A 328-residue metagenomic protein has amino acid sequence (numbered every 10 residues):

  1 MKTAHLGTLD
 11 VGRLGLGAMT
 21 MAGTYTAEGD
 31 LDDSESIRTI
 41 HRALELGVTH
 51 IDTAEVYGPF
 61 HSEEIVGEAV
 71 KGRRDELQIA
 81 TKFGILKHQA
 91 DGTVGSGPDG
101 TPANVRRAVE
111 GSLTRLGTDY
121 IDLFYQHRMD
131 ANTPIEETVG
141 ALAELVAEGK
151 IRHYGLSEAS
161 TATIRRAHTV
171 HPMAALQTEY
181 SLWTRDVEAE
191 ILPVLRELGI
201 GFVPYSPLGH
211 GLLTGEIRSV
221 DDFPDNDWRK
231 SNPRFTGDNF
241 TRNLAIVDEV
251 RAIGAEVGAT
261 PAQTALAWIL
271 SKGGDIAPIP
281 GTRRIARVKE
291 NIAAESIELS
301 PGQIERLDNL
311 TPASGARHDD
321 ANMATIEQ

Functional and structural regions predicted by a protein language model:
M1, E197, D225-E256, S271-I276 (+2 more regions): Terminal-tail/helix-coil boundary detector
M1-Q78, A316, E327-Q328: N-terminal binding-site loop/beta-alpha segment at the start of enzyme catalytic domains that lines or forms
G12, T49, D119-D122, R152 (+4 more regions): Short acidic/polar active-site loop segments enriched in Thr and Asp
L16, S36, I51, V66 (+12 more regions): Conserved, mostly hydrophobic/aromatic
M19-M21, A54-V56, K82-L86, Q126-M129 (+4 more regions): Active-site beta-loop-alpha junctions enriched in small/polar residues
A90-D186, E190: Glycine/proline-rich, positively charged, aromatic-decorated active-site loop/lid region on the catalytic face
H168-A175, I191, R196-V203, G274-I276: Glycine-enriched alpha-helix->loop->beta-strand junction motifs that scaffold or abut catalytic
V187-N226, T260: Aromatic-lined glycan-binding groove of carbohydrate-active enzymes
